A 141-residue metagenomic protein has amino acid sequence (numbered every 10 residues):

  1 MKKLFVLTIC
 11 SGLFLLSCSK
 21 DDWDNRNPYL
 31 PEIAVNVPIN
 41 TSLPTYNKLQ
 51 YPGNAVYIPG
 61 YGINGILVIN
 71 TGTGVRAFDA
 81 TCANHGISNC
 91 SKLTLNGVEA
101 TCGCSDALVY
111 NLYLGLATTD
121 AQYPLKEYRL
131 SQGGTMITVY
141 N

Functional and structural regions predicted by a protein language model:
M1-L4: Positively charged n-region of N-terminal signal peptides that target proteins for export
L7-C10: Sec-dependent N-terminal signal peptides
F14-S17: C-terminal motif of bacterial Sec signal peptides marking the signal peptidase cleavage site
D21-G97, L108-L114, L125-N141: N-terminal pre-ligand scaffold of iron-sulfur
E99-C102: Compact Cys/His-rich metal-coordination microdomains
